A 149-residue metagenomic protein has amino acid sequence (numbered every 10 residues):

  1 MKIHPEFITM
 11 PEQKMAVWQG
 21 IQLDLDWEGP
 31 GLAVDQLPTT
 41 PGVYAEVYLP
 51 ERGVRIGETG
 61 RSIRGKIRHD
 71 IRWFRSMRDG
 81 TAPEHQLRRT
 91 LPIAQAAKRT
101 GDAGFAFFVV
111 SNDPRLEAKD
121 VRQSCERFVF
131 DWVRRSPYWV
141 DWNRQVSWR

Functional and structural regions predicted by a protein language model:
M1-G53, T59-R149: Boundary/linker segments flanking structured domains
